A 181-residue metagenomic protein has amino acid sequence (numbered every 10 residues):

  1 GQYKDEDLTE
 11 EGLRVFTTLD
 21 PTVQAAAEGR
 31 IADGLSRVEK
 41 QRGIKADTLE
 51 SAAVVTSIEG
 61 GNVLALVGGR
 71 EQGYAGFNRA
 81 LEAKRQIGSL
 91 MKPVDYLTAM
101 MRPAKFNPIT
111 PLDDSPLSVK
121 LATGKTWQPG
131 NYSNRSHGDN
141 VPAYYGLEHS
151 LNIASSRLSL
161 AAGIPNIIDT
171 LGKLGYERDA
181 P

Functional and structural regions predicted by a protein language model:
Y3-P93, K105-T110, P165-L174: Periplasmic/cell-envelope proteins involved in peptidoglycan metabolism and beta-lactam response
A32, L97-A104, L160: Short glycine/serine- and small hydrophobic-enriched flexible loop segments
A32-S36, M100, L117, L151-N152 (+1 more regions): Non-catalytic alpha-helical coupling and interface elements of nucleotide-dependent molecular machines and regulators
K105-I167: Conserved catalytic neighborhood of penicillin-recognizing serine enzymes
L121-G124, G172-Y176: Flexible glycine/proline-rich, aromatic-decorated loop/lid segments
R178-P181: Active-site-proximal helix/loop microenvironment of the serine DD-peptidase/beta-lactamase transpeptidase fold
